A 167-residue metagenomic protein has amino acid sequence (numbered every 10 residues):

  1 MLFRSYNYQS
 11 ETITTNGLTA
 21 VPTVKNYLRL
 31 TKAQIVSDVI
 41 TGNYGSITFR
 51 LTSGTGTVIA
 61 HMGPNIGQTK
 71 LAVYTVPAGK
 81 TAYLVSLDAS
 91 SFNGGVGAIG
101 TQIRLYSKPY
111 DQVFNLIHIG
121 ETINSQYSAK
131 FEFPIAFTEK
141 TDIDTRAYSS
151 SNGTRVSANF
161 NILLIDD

Functional and structural regions predicted by a protein language model:
M1-R29, I35-D167: Beta-strand-centric surfaces of beta-sandwich/beta-rich domains
